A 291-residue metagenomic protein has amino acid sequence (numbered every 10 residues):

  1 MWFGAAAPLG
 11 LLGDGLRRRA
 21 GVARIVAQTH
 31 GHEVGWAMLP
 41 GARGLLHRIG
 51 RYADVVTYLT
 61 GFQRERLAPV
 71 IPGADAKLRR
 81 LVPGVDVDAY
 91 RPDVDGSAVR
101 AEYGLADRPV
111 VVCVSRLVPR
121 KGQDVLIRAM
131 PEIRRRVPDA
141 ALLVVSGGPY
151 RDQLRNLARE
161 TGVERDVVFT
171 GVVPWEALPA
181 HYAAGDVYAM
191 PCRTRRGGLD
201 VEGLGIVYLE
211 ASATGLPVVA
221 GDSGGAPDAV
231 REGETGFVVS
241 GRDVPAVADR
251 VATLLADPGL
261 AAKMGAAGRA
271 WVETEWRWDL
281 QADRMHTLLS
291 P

Functional and structural regions predicted by a protein language model:
M1-V22, M38: An aromatic- and histidine-rich active-site surface loop
A27, R43, H47-G96, L105-A106 (+1 more regions): Donor nucleotide-sugar binding/catalytic pocket of nucleotide-sugar-dependent glycosyltransferases
T57, L105-K121, I127-M130: Conserved donor-binding/catalytic core segment of Leloir-type glycosyltransferases
D139, A246, T253, L260-T274 (+1 more regions): A short, well-ordered alpha-helix in the C-terminal region of glycosyltransferases
R155-A177, V187: Nucleotide-activated donor-binding/catalytic signature segment of Leloir-type glycosyltransferases, i.e., the conserved
V172, A183-V201, L216: Acidic donor-binding loop of glycosyltransferase active sites
Y208, A213, P217-A220, V230: Short hydrophobic beta-strand element within catalytic cores of glycosyltransferases and related nucleotide-activated
R231-G233, F237-V244, T253-G259: Conserved acidic donor-binding segment of nucleotide-sugar-dependent glycosyltransferases
